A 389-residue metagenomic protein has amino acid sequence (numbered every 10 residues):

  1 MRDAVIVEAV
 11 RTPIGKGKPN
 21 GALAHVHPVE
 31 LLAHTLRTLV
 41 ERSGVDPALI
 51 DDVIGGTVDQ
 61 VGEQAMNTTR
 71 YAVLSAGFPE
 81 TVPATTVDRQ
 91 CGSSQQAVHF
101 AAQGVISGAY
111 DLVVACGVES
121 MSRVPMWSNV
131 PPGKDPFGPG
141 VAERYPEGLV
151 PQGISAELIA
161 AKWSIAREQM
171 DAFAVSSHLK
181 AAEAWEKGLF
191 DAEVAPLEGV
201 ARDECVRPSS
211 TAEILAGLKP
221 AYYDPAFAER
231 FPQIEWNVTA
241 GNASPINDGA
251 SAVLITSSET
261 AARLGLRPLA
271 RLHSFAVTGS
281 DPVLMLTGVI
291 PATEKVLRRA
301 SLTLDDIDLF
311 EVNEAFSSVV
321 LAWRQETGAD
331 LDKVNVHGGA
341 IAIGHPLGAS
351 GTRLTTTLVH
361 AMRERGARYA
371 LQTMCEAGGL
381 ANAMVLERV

Functional and structural regions predicted by a protein language model:
M1-A76, P83, C91, L158-R167 (+5 more regions): Conserved active-site "lid/cap" helical segment
M1-P28, A216-G217, A221-T287, P291 (+3 more regions): Condensing-enzyme catalytic core mediating Claisen C-C bond formation in acyl metabolism
V10-P13, A24-V26, A33-H34, R42 (+3 more regions): N-terminal extracellular/periplasmic Venus flytrap/periplasmic-binding protein-like
V26-H27, T57-Y110, P146-I154, A216-P245 (+3 more regions): Conserved catalytic cysteine-centered active-site region of acyl-thioester-dependent Claisen-condensing enzymes
V87-E119, A160-F190, A252-E259, R324 (+2 more regions): Active-site-proximal alpha-helical scaffold in enzymes
L112-W163: Flexible glycine-/small-residue-enriched beta->alpha junction loops that bind anionic phosphate/pyrophosphate groups
F190, H273-A342: Active-site pocket-lining segment
